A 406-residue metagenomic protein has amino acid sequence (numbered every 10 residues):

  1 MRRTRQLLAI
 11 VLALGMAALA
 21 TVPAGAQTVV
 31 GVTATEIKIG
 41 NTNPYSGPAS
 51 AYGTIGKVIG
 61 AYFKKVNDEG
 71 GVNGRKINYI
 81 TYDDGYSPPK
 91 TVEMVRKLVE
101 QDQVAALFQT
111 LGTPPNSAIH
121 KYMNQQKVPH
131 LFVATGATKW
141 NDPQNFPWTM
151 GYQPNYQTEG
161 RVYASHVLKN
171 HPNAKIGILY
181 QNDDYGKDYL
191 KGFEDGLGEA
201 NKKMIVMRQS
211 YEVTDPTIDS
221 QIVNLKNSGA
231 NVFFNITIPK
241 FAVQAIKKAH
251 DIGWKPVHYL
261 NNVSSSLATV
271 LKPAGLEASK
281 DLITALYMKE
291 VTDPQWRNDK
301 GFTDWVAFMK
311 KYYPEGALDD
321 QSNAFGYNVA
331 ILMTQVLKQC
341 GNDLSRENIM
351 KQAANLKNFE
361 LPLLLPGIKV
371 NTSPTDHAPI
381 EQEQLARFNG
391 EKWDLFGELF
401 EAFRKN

Functional and structural regions predicted by a protein language model:
M1-V11: Bacterial N-terminal signal peptides that target proteins for export
A9-A20: Bacterial N-terminal signal peptides
T21-A26: Sec/Tat signal peptide C-region and signal peptidase I cleavage site
Q27-T28, E36, A51-K57, D68-D142 (+3 more regions): Beta-alpha junction/loop-to-helix N-cap segments that form part of ligand/metal-binding clefts
G31-G60, Y82-P89, L111-G112, L179-D188 (+3 more regions): Extracytoplasmic "Venus flytrap"
P89-E93, E100, T138-N141, F146-G253 (+1 more regions): Extracellular/periplasmic Venus flytrap/periplasmic-binding protein
A249-Y327, L399-R404: Extracellular/periplasmic periplasmic-binding protein-like sensory domains
K311, G316-A324, T334-W393: Segments of small-molecule ligand-sensing domains
